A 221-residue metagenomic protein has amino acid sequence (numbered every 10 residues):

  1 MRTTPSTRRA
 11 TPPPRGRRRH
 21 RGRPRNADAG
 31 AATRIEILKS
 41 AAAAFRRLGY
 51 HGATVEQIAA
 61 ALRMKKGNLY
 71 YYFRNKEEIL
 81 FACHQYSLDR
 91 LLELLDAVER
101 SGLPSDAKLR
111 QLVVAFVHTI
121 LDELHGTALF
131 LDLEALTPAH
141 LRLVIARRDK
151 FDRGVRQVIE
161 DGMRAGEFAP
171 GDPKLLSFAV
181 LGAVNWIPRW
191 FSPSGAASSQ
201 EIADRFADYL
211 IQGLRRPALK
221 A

Functional and structural regions predicted by a protein language model:
M1-L48, A53-M64, E78-F81: Basic, helix-initiating cap at the start of DNA-binding domains
A31-A43, R47, A61, R74 (+8 more regions): Alpha-helical structural segments
R47-H51, S101-G102, E123, A165: Short coil/turn segments at alpha/beta junctions that flank glycine-rich nucleotide-binding fingerprints
G67: Key DNA-contact positions within bacterial/archaeal DNA-binding proteins
E78, V117-Q157, R164-A165, F191: Short secondary-structure transition hinges
L95-E99, V114-L121, L129-A135, Y209-L214: Helix-loop "lid/cap" segments that line or gate small-molecule binding pockets
T127-D132, L141-I145, M163-Y209, P217-A221: Hydrophobic/aromatic-rich alpha-helical bundle segments in the mid-to-C-terminal region
